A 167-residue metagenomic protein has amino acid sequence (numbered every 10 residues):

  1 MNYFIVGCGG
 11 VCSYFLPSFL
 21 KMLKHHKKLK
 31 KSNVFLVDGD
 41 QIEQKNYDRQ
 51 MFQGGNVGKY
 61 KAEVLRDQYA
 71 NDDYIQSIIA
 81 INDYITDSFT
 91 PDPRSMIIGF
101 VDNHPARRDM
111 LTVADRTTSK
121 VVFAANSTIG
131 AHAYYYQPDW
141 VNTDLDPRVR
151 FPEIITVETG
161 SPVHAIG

Functional and structural regions predicted by a protein language model:
M1-G167: Adenine nucleotide-associated cytosolic modules
